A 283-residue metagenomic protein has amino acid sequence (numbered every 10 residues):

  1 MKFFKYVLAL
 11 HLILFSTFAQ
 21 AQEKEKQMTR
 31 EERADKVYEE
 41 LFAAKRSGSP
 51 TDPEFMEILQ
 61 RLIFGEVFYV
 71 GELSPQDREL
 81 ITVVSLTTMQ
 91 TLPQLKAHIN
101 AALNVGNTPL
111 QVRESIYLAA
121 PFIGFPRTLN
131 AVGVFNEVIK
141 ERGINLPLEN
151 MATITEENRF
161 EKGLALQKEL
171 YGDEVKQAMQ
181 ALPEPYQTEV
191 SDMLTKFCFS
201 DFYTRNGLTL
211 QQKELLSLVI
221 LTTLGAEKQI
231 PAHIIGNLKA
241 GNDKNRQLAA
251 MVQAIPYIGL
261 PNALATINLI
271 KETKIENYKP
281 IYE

Functional and structural regions predicted by a protein language model:
M1-Y6: Positively charged n-region of N-terminal signal peptides that target proteins for export
V7-S16: Bacterial N-terminal signal peptides
T17-A21: Sec/Tat signal peptide C-region and signal peptidase I cleavage site
Q22-Q76, T128-L210, A232, K239 (+2 more regions): Acidic, glycine/proline-rich low-complexity segments that act as flexible tails and inter-domain linkers
V70, V83-T91, T223-L224: Alpha-helical bundle segments that constitute or directly flank the non-heme di-iron/ferroxidase center
S74-P75, Q90-R113, Y117, P126-K140 (+2 more regions): Extended intrinsically disordered, low-complexity coil regions enriched in Ser, Thr, Gly, Ala and often Pro
D77-L86, S115-I116, Q212-L221, A250-A254: Short, structured motif recognition centered on aromatic/hydrophobic residues
N206, V219-L224, N237: Short, glycine/charged-rich beta-strand-loop motifs at protein surfaces that mediate ligand recognition and catalysis
